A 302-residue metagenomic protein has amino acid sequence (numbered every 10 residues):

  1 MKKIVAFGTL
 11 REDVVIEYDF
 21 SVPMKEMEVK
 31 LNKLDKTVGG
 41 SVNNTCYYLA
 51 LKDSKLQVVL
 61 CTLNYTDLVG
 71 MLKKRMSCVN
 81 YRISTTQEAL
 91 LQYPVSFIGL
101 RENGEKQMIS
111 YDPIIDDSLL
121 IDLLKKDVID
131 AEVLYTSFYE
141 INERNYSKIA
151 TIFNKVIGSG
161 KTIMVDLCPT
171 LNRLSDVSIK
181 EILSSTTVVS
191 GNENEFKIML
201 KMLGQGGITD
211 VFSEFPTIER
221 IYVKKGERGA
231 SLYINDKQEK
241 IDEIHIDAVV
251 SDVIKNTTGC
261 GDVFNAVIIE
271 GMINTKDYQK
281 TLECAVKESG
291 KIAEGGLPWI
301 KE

Functional and structural regions predicted by a protein language model:
M1-V59, L68-M71, I254: Glycine-rich phosphate/adenosyl-contacting loop at the front of the ribokinase-like
K3-V5, G206-E302: Conserved phosphate-binding/catalytic region of the ribokinase-like
K3-V5, Q107, E132-Y135, V188 (+1 more regions): Structural motif
N32, Q57-S84, L91: A glycine-rich beta-to-alpha transition motif near the start of alpha/beta enzyme domains, typified by
L49, N192, G261: Short, conserved phosphate/pyrophosphate- and ester-handling motifs at nucleotide-, phospho-/glycolipid
Q87-E88, I98-R144: Conserved phosphate-binding/catalytic loop of the ribokinase/pfkB sugar-kinase fold
V95-G99, Q107, G229-Y233: Short beta-strand scaffold segments in enzyme catalytic cores
A150-F153, I157-T162, C168-E243: Conserved phosphate/ATP/ADP-binding segment of small-molecule kinases
